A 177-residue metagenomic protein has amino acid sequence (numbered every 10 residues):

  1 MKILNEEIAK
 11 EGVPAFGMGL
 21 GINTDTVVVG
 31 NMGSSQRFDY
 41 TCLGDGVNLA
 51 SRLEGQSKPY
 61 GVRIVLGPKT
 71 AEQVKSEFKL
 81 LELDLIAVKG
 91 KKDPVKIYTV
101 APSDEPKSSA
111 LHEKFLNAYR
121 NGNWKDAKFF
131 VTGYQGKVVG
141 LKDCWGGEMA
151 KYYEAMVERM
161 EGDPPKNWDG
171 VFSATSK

Functional and structural regions predicted by a protein language model:
M1-L4, V157: Hydrophobic alpha-helical packing residues
I3-V47, K69-F78, V88-I97: Catalytic core of nucleotidyl cyclases, primarily class III adenylyl/guanylyl cyclases
E6-K10, G162-N167: Proline-centered turn/helix-capping motifs that create local helix->coil transitions or kinks
V27-V29, Q56-E158, G162-K166: Cytosolic regulatory/linker segments at or just downstream of nucleotide-handling modules in signal-transduction
P165-K177: Intrinsically disordered, low-complexity, charge-biased linker/tail regions
